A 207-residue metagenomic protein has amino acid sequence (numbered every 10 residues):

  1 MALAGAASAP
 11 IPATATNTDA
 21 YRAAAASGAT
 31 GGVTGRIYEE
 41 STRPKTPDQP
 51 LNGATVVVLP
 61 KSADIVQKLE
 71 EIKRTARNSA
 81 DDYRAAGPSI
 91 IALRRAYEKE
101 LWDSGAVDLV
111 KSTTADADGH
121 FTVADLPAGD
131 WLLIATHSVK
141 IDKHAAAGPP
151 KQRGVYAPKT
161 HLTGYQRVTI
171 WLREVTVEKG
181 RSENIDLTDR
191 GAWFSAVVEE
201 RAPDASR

Functional and structural regions predicted by a protein language model:
M1-G5: Bacterial N-terminal signal peptides
A9-R207: Long luminal/extracellular ectodomains of secretory-pathway precursor proteins
